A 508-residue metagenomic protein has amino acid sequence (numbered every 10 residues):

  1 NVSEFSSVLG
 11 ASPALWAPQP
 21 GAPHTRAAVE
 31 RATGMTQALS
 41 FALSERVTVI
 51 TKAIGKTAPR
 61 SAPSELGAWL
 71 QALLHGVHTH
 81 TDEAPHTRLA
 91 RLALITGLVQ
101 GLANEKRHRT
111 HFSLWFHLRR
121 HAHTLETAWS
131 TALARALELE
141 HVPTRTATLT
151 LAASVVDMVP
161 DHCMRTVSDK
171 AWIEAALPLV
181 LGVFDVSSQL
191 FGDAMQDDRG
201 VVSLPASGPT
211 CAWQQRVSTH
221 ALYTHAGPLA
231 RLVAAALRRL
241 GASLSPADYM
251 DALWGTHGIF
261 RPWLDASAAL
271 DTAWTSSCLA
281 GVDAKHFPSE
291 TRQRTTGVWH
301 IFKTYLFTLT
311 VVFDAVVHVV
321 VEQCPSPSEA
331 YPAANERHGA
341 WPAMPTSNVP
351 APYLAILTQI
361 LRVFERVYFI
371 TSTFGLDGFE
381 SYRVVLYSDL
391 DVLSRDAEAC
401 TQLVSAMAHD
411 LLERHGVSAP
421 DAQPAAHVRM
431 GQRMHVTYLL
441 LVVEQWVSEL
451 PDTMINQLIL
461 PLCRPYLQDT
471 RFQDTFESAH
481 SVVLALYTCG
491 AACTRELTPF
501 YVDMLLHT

Functional and structural regions predicted by a protein language model:
N1-P451, Q457-P465: Extended alpha-helical scaffold segments
T437-F500, M504: Extended amphipathic alpha-helical scaffold segments
H507-T508: Short, intrinsically disordered, charge-balanced linker/junction segments flanking boundaries in proteins
